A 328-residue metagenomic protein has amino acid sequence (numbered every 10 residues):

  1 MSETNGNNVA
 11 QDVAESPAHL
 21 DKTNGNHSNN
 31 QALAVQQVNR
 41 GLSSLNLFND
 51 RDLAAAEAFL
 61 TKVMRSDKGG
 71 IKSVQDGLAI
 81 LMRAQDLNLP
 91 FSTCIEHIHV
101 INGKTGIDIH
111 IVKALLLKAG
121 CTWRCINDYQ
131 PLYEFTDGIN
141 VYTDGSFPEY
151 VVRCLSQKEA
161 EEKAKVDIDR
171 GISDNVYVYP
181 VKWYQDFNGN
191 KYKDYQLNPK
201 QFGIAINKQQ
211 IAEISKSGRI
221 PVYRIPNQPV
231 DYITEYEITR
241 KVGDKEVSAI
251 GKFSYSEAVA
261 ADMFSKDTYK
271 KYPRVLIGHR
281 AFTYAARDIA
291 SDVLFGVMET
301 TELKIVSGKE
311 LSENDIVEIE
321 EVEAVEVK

Functional and structural regions predicted by a protein language model:
S2-K328: Polyanion-binding surfaces on beta-sheet-dominated domains and ring/shell assemblies
